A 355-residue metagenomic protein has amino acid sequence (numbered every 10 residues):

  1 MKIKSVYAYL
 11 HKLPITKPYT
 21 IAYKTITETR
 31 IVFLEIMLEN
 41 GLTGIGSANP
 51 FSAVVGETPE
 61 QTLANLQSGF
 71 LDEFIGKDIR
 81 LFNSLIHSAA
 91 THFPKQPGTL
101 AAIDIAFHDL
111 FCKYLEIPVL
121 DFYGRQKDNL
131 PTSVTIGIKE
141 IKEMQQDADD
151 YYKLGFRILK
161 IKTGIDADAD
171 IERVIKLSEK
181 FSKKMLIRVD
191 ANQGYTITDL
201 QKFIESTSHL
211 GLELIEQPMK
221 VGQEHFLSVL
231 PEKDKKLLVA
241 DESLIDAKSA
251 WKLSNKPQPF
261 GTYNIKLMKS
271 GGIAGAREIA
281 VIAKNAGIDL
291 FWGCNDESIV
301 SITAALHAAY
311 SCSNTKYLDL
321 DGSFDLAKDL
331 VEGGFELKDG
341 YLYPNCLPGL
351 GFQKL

Functional and structural regions predicted by a protein language model:
M1-N40, I45-A53, L326-V331: Structured beta-strand/loop patches that form or line metal/cofactor-binding pockets in enzymes
I3, L34, G41, I103 (+8 more regions): Conserved, mostly hydrophobic/aromatic
K4-I15, I31, R277, N295-L355: Flexible C-terminal active-site loop/helix
S5-Y7, M37-Y114: Metal- or metallocofactor-binding catalytic centers and their adjacent structured scaffolds across diverse enzyme
K113-G137, R173, S182, Q258: N-terminal small/glycine-rich loop or linker at the start of catalytic domains across soluble metabolic enzymes
N129-E143, N192, T196: Active-site mouth loops of central-metabolism enzymes
I136-Q146, D150, A167, I171: Active-site beta->alpha loop and helix N-cap motifs at the rims of alpha/beta catalytic domains
I161, D168-T303, K328-L330: Catalytic core of soluble alpha/beta enzymes
